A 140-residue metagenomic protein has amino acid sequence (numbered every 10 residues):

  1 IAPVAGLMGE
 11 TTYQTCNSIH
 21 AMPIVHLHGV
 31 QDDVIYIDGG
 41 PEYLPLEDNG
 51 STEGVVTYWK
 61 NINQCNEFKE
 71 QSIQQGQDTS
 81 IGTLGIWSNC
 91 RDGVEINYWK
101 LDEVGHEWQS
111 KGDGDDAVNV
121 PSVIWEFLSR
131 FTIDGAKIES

Functional and structural regions predicted by a protein language model:
I1-S140: Flexible, surface-exposed loop/gating regions in the mature catalytic domains of secreted/periplasmic hydrolases
